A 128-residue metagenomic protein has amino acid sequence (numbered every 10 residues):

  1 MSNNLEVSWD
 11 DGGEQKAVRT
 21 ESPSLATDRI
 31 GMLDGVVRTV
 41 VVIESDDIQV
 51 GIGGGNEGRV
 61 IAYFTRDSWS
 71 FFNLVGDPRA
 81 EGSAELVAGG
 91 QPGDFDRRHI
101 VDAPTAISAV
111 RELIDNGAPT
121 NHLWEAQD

Functional and structural regions predicted by a protein language model:
M1-M32, Y63-D128: Acidic, proline/glycine-rich low-complexity IDRs
G31-S70: Amphipathic, interaction-prone secondary-structure segments
